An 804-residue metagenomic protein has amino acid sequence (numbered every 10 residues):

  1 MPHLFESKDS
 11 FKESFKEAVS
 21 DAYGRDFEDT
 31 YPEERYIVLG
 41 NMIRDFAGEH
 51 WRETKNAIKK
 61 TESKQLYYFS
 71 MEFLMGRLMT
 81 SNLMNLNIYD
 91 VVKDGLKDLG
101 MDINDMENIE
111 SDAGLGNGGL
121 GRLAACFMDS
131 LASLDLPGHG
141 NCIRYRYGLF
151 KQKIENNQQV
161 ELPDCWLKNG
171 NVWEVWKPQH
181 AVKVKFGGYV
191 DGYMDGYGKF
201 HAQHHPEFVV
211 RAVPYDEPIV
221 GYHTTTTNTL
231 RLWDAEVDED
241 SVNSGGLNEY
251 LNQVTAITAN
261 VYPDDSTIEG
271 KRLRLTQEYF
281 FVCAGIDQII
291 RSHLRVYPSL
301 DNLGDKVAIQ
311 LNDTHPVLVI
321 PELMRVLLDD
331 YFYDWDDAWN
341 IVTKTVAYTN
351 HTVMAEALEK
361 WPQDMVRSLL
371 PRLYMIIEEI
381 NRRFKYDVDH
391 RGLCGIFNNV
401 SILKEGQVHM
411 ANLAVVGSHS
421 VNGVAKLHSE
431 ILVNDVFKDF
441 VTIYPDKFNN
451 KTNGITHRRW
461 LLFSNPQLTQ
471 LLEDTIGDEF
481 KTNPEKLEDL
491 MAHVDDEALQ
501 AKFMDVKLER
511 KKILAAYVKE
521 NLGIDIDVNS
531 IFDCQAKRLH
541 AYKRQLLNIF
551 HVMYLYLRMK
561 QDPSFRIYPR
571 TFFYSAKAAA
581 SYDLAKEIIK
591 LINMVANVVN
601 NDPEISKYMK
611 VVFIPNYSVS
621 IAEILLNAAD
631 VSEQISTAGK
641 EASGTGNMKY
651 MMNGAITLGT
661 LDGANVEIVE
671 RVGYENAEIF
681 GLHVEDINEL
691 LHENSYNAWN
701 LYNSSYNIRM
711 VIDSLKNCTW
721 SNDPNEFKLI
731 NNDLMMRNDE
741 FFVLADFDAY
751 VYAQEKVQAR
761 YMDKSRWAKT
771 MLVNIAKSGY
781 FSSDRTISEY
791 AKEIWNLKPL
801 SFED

Functional and structural regions predicted by a protein language model:
M1-D804: A conserved ligand/cofactor-binding region detector
